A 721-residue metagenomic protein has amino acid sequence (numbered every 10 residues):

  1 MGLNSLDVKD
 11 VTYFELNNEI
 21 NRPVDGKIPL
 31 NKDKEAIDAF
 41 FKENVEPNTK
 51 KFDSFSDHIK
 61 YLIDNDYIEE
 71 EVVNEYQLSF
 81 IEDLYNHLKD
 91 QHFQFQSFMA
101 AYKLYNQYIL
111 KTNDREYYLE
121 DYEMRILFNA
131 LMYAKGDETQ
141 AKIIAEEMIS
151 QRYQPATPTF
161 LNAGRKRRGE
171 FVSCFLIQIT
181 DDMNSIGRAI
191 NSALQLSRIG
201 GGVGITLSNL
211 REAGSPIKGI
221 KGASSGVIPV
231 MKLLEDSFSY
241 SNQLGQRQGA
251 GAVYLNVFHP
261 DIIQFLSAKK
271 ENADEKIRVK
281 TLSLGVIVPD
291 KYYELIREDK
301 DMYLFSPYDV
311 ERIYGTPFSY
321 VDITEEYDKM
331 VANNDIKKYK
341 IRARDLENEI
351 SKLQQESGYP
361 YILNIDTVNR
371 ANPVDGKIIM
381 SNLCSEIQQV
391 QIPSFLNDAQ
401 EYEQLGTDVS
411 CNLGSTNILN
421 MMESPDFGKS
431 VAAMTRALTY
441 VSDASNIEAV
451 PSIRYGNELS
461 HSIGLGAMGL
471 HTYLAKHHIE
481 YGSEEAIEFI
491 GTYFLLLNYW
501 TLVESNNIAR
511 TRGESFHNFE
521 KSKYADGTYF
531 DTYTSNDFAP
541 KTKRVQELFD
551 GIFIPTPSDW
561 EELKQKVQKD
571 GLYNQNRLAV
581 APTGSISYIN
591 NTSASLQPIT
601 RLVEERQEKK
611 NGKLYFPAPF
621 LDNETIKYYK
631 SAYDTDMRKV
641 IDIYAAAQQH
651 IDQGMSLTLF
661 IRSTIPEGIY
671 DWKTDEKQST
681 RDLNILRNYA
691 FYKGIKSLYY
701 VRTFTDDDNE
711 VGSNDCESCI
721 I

Functional and structural regions predicted by a protein language model:
M1-L161, R168-G169, V321-N333, K337 (+6 more regions): Acidic/polar, glycine-rich intrinsically disordered N-terminal extensions of enzymes
F98-K103, Q388-Q391, F549-P557, K566-I721: Catalytic alpha/beta core of large soluble enzyme barrels
L110-N113, Y122, I126-A141, A145-V172 (+8 more regions): Function-dense linear segments that define catalytic or interfacial modules in macromolecule-processing proteins
E147, L161-R165, L207-A213, V253-D261 (+8 more regions): A glycine-rich phosphate-binding loop feature that marks nucleotide/adenosyl-phosphate handling sites
G164-R168, D182, G222, G226-V230 (+13 more regions): Secondary-structure capping and boundary motifs in well-ordered enzyme cores
R188, N209, S215-G222, N242 (+10 more regions): Short acidic, glycine/serine/threonine-rich loops at helix termini
S224-K232, Y240-E347, K352, Y440 (+1 more regions): Conserved catalytic alpha/beta cores of large enzymes that bind or transform nucleotide phosphates and polynucleotides
A432-R454, E480-T583, S656: Internal maturation/activation junctions in enzymes
